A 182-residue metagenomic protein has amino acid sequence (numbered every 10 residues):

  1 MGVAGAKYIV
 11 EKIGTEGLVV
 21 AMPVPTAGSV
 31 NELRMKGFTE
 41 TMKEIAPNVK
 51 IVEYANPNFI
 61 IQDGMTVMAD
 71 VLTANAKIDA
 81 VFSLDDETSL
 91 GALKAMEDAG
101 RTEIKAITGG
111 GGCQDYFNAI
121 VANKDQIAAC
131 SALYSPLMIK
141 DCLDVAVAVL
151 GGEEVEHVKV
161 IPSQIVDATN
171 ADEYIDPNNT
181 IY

Functional and structural regions predicted by a protein language model:
M1-Y182: A residue-level marker of the well-folded mature domains of exported/periplasmic proteins
